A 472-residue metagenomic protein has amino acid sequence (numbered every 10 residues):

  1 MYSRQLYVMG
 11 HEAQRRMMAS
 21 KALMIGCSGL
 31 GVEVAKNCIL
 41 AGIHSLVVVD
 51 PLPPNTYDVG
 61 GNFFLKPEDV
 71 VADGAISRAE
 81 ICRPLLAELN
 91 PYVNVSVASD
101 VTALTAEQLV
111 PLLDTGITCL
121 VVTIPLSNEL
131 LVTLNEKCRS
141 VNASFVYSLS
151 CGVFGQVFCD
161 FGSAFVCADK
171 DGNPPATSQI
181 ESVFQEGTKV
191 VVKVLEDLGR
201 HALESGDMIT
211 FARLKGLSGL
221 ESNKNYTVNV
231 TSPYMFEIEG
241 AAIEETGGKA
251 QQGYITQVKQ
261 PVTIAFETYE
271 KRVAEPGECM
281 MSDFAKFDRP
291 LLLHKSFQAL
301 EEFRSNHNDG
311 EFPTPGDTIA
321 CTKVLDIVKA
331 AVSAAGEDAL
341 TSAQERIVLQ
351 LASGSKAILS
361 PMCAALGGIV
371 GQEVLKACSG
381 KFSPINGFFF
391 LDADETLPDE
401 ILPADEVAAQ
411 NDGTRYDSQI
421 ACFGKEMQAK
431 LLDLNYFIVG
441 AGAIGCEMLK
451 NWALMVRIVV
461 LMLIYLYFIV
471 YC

Functional and structural regions predicted by a protein language model:
M1-C472: Adenine nucleotide-associated cytosolic modules
